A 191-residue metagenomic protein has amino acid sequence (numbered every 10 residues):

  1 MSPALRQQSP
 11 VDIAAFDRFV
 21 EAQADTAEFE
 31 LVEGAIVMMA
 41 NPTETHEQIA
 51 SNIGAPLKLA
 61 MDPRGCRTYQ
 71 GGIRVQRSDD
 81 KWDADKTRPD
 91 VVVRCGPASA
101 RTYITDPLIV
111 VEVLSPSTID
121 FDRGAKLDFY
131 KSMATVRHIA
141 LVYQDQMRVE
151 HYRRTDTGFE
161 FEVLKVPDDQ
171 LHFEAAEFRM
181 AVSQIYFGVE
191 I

Functional and structural regions predicted by a protein language model:
M1-I191: Gly/Pro/Ser/Thr-rich low-complexity, intrinsically disordered segments predominantly at protein N-termini
